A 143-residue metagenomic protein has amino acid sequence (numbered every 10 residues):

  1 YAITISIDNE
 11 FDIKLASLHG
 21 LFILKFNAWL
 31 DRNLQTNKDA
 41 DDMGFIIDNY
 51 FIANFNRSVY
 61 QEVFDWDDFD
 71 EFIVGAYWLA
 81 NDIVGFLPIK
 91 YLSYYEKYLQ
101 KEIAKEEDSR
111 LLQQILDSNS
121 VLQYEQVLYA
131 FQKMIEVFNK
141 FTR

Functional and structural regions predicted by a protein language model:
Y1-R143: Compositionally biased terminal segments of proteins
